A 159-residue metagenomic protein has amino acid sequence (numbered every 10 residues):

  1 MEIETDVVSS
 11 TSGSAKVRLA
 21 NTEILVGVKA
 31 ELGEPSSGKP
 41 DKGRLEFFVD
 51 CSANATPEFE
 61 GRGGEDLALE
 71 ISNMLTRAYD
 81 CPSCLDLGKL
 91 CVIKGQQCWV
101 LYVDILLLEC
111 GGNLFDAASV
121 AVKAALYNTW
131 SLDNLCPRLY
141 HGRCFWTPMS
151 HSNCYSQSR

Functional and structural regions predicted by a protein language model:
M1-R159: Polyanion-binding surfaces on beta-sheet-dominated domains and ring/shell assemblies
